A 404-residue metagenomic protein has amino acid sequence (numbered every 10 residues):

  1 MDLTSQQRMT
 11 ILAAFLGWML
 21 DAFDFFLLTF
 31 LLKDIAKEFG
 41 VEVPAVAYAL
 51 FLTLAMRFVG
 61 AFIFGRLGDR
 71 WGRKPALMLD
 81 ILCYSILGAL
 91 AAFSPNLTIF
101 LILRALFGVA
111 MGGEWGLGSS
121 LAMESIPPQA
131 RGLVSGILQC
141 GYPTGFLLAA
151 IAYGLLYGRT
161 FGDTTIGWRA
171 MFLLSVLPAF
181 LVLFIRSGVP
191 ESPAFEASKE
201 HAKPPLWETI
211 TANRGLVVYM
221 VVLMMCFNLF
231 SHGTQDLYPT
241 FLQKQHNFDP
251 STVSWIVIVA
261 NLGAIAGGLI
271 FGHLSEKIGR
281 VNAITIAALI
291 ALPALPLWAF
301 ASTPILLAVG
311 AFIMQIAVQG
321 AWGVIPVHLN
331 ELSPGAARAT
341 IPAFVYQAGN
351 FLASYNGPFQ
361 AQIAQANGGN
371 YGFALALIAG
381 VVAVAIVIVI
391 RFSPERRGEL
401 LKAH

Functional and structural regions predicted by a protein language model:
M1-F23: Cytosolic juxtamembrane N-terminal segment immediately preceding the first transmembrane helix of multi-pass
L28-T29, R214-I265, A353-G357: Extracytoplasmic gate region of multi-pass secondary transporters
T29-V59, S251: Extracellular/periplasmic helix-loop-helix junction of adjacent transmembrane segments in MFS-like secondary
G40, G72, F93-I99, P127 (+2 more regions): Helix-breaking motifs and short loop linkers at transmembrane-helix boundaries and internal kinks in secondary membrane
V59-P95, I278: Conserved MFS/SLC helix-loop-helix module at the cytosolic interface between two early adjacent transmembrane helices
G132-Y157, A343-G357: Glycine-rich segments within core transmembrane alpha-helices of 12-TM secondary carriers
L138-R186: Helix-loop-helix hairpin linking two adjacent transmembrane segments in secondary transporters
S275-I325: C-terminal transmembrane helical hairpin of 12-TM major facilitator-type secondary transporters
